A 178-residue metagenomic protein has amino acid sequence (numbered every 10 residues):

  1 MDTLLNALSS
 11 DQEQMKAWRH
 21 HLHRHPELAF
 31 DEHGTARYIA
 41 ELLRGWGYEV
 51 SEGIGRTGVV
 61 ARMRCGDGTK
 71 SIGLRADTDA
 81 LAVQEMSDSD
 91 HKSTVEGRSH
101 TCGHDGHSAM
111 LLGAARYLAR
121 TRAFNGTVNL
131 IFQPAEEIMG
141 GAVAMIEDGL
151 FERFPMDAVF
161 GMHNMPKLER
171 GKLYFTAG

Functional and structural regions predicted by a protein language model:
D2-H100, A109-L112, R116-F124: Acidic/His- and Gly-rich active-site-bordering loop/insert found across diverse amide/peptide-bond hydrolases
V59-V60, L81-V83, S87-S99, D105-G106 (+1 more regions): Histidine/acidic-residue-rich, glycine-tolerant segments that coordinate divalent metal ions
